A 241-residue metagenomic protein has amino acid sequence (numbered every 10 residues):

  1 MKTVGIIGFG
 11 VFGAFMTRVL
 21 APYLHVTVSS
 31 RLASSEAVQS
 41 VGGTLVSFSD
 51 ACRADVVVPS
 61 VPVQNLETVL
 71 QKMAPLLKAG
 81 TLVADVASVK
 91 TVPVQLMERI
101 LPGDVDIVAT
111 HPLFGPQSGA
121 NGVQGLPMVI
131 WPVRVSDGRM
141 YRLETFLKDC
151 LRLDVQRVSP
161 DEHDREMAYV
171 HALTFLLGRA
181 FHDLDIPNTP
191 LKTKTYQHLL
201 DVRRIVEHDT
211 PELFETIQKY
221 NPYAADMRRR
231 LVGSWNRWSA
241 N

Functional and structural regions predicted by a protein language model:
M1-S47: NAD(P)+-binding Rossmann beta1-loop-alpha1 motif at the extreme N-terminus of oxidoreductases
T44-F48, Q156-S159: Short acidic-hydrophobic, aromatic-tinged amphipathic segments that line or gate anion-handling sites
F48-L77: Rossmann-like NAD(P)-binding element
L77-P93: ADP-ribose/adenylate-binding Rossmann-like module
V89, P93-D154: Rossmann-fold dinucleotide-binding core
V155-N241: An accessory alpha-helical subdomain
